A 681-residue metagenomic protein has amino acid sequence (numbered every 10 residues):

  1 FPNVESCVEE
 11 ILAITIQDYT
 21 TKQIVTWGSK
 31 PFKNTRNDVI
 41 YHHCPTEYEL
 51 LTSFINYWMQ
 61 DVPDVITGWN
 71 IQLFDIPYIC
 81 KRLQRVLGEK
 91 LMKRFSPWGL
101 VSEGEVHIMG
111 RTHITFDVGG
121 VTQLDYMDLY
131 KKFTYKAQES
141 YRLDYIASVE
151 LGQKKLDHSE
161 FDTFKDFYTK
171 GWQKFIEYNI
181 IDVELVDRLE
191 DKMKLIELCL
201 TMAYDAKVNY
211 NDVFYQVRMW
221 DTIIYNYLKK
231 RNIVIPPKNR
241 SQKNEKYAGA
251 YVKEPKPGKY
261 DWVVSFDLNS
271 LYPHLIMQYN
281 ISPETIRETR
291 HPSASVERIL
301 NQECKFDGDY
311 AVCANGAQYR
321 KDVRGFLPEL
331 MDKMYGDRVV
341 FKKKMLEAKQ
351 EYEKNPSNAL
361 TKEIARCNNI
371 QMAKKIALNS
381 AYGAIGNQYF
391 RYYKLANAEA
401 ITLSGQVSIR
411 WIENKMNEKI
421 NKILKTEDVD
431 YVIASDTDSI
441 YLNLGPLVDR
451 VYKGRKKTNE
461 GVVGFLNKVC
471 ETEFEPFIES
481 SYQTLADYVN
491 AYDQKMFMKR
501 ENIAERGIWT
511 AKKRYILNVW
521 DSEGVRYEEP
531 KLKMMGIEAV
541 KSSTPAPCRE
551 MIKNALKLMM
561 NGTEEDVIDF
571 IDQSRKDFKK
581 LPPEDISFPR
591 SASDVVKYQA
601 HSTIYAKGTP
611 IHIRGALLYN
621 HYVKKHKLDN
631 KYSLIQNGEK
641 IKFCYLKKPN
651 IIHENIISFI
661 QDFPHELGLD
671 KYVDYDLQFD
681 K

Functional and structural regions predicted by a protein language model:
F1-I24, A311-F390: Active-site cores of enzymes that catalyze phosphoryl transfer or operate on phosphate-rich substrates
F1-V65: Conserved RNase H-like, two-metal-ion catalytic cores of nucleic-acid enzymes
I24-T26, N34-Y41, I76, R85 (+1 more regions): Active-site-proximal helix-loop-helix substrate-binding element of RNase H-like nuclease domains
D162-R290, E353, S357-E418, A434 (+6 more regions): Common nucleic-acid-contacting/processivity interface regions adjacent to the catalytic cores of nucleic-acid enzymes
M193-M334, L517-P530, V540, A555 (+11 more regions): Acidic, glycine-rich two-metal-ion catalytic cores of nucleic acid-processing enzymes
Y431-D436, N490-A491: Short beta-strand
I440-T472: Catalytic palm subdomain of template-directed nucleic-acid polymerases, centered on the conserved carboxylate motif
N467, E471-K681: C-terminal, non-catalytic extensions of nucleic-acid polymerases
